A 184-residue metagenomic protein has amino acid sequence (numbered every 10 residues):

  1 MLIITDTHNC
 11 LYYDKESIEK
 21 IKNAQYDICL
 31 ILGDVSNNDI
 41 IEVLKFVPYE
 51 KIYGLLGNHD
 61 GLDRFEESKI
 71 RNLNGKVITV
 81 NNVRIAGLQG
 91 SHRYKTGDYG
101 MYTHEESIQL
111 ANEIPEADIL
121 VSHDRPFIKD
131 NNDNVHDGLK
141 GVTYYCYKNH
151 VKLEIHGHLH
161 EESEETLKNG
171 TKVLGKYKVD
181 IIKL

Functional and structural regions predicted by a protein language model:
M1-L2, I78-G87, I119, T166-V173 (+1 more regions): Beta-strand-turn-beta hairpins that frame and shape the catalytic cleft of phosphate-ester-processing enzymes
M1-L44, E113-E116: N-terminal active-site segment of His-dependent metallophosphoesterases
D6, C29, D34, G57 (+5 more regions): Divalent metal-coordination and catalytic microenvironments
T7-Y12, Y53-G141, Y177: Conserved catalytic scaffold of divalent metal-dependent phosphoesterases
H8-K15, V35-I41, H59-R64, R93-T96 (+3 more regions): Active-site environment of divalent metal-dependent phosphoester hydrolases
I21-D27, V47-Y49, E66-E67, N112-E116 (+2 more regions): Flexible, charged surface loops at secondary-structure boundaries
L44-K45, K76-V77, A111, S163-E165: Short secondary-structure boundary/capping segments
F46, K51-L55, I70, N131-L184: Conserved beta-sheet core of the metallophosphoesterase superfamily
